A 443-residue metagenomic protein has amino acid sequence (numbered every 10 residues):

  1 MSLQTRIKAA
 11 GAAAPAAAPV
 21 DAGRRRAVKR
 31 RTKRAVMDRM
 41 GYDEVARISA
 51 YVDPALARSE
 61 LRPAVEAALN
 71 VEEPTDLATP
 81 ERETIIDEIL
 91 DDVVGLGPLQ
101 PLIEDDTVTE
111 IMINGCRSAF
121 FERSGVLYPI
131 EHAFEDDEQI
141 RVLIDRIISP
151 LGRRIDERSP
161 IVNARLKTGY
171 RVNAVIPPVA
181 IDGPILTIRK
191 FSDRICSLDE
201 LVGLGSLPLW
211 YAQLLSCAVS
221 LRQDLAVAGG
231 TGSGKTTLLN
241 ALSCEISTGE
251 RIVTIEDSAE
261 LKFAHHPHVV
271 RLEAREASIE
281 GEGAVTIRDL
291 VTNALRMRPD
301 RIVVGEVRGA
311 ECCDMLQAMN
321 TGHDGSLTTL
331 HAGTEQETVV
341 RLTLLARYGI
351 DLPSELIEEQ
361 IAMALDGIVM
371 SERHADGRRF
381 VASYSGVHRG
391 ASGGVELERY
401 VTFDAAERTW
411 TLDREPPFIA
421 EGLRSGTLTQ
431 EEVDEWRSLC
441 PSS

Functional and structural regions predicted by a protein language model:
M1-Y128: N-terminal anchoring/assembly modules that precede and organize ATP-driven motor systems
D105, I113, S118-L221: P-loop NTP-binding catalytic core
S192-G203, C244-T292, T338-L342: P-loop NTPase switch/communication element
V227: Hydrophobic anchor at the beta1->P-loop junction of P-loop NTPases
K235: Conserved lysine of the Walker
E256, F263-A264, A294-G367, E372 (+1 more regions): Conserved P-loop NTPase nucleotide-binding/switch module
D376-S443: NTP-binding/hydrolysis catalytic cores, primarily Walker-type P-loop NTPases
